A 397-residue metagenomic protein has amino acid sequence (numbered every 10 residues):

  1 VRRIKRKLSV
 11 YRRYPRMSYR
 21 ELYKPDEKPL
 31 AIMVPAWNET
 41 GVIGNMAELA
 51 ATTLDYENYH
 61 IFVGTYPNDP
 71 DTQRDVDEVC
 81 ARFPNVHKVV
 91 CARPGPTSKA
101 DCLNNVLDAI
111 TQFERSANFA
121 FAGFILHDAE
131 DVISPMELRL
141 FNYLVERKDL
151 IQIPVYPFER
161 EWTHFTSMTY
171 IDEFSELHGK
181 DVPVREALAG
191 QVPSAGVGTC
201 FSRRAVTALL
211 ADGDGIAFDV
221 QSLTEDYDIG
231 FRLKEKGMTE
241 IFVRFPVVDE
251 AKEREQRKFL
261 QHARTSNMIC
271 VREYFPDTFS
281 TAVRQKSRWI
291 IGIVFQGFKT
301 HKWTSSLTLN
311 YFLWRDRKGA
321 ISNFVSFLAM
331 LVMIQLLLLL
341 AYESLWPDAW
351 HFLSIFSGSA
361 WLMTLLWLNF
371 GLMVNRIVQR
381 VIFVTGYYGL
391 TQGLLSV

Functional and structural regions predicted by a protein language model:
V1-P15, F383-Q392: Transmembrane-cytosolic junction motif
I4-R284: Internal catalytic domains of large membrane-associated glycosyltransferases
P25-P35, G41-V42, L307-A329: Loop-to-transmembrane boundary segments
I125, V197, I291, D316-R317: Interfacial transmembrane-helix starts/ends
E225-R244, A282-V294, K318-L336: P-loop NTPase catalytic cores that bind/hydrolyze ATP
M268, R272, P276-H301, Q392-V397: Membrane-proximal soluble regions of multi-pass membrane proteins
F295-S305, L309-F312, G319, E343: Pan-eukaryotic secretory-pathway lumenal catalytic ectodomains of glycan-active enzymes
K318-V397: Membrane-embedded multi-pass helical conduit in multi-pass membrane proteins, especially envelope-biosynthetic
